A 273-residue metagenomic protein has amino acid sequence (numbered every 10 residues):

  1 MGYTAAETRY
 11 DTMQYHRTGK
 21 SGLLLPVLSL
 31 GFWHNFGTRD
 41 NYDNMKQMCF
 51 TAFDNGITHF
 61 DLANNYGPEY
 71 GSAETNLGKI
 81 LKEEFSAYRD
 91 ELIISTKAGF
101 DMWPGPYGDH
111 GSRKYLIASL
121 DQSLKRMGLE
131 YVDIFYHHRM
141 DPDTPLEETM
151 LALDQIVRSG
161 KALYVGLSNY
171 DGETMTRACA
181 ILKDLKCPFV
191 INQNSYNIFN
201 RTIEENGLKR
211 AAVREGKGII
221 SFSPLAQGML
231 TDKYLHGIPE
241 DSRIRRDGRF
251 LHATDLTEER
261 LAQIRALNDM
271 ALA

Functional and structural regions predicted by a protein language model:
M1-L92, R158: N-terminal binding-site loop/beta-alpha segment at the start of enzyme catalytic domains that lines or forms
G2-T12, R17, M140, T144-A273: Beta/alpha (TIM)-barrel catalytic core signal, keyed to glycine-rich beta->alpha loops juxtaposed to Asp/Glu that bind
T18, L30, M45, A52 (+11 more regions): Conserved, mostly hydrophobic/aromatic
G19-G37, S95-G108, Y131, Y136: N-terminal small/glycine-rich loop or linker at the start of catalytic domains across soluble metabolic enzymes
L23-L28, G56-T58, S86-L92, L129-D133 (+4 more regions): Short, well-ordered coil/turn segments that N-cap beta-strands
R39-F53, H110-M127, L146-E148, M175-C179: Short, acidic/polar
D43-N44, A73-G78, R113, E147-A152 (+1 more regions): Charged helix-capping and loop-helix junction motifs
P104-Y136, S195, F199: Active-site gating/metal-coordination segments in enzymes
